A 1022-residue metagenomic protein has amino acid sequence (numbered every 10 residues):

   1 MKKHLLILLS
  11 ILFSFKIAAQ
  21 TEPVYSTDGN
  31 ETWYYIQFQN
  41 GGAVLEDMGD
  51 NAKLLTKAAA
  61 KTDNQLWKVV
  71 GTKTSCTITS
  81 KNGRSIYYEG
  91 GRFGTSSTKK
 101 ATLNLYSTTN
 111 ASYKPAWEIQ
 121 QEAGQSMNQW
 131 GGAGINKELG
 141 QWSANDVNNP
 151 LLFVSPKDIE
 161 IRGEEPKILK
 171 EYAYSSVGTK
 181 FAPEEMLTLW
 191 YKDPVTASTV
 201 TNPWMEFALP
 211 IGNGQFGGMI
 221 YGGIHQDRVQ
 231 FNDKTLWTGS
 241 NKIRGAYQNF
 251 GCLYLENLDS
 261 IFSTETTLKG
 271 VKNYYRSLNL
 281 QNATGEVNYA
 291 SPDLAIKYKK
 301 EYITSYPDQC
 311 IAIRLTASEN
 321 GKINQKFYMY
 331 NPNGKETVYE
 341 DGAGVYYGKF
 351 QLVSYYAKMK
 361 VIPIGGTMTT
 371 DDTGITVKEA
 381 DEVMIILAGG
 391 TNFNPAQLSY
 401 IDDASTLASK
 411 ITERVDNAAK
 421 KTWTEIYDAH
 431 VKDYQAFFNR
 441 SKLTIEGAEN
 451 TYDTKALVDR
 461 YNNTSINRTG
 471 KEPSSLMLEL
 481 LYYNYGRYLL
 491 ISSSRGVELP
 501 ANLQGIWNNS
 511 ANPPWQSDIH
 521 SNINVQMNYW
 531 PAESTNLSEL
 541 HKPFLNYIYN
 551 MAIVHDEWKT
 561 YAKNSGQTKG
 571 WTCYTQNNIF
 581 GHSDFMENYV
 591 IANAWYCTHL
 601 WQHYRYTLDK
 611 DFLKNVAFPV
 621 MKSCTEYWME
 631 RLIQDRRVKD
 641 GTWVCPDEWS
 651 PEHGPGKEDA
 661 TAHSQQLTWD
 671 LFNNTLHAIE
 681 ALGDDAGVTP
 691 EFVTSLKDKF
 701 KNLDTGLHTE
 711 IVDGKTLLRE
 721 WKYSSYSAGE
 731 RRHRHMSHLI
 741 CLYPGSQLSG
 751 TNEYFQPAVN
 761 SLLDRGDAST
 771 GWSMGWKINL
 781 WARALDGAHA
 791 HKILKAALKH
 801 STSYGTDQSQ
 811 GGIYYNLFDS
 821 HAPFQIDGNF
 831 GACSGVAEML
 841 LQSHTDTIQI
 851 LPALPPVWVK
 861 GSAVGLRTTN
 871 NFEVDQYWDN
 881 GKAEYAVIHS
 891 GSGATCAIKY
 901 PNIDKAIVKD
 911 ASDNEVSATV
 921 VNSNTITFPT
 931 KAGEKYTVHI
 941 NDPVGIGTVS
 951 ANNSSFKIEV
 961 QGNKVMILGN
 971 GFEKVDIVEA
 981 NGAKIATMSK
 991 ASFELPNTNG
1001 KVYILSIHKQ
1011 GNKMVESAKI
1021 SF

Functional and structural regions predicted by a protein language model:
M1-T21: Bacterial Sec-dependent N-terminal signal peptides
Q20-E171: Lectin-like carbohydrate-binding module/patch detector with strong preference for beta-trefoil
I168-F585, C597, Q602-Y604, K622-E626 (+13 more regions): Aromatic-residue-lined binding/catalytic grooves and analogous aromatic/hydrophobic interfacial grooves in multimeric
G486, V978-K984, Y1003: Short, glycine-anchored, charge-dense loop/turn motifs used at functional sites
G505, N509-S510, N522, W643-D647 (+2 more regions): C-terminal catalytic domain of Rieske-type non-heme iron oxygenases
S623-A681: Acidic/histidine-rich catalytic neighborhood
V944-S950, G1000-F1022: C-terminal tail/sorting-segment detector
G947-D976, S992-G1000: Glycine-centered coil/turn sites that cap beta-strands in beta-rich domains
